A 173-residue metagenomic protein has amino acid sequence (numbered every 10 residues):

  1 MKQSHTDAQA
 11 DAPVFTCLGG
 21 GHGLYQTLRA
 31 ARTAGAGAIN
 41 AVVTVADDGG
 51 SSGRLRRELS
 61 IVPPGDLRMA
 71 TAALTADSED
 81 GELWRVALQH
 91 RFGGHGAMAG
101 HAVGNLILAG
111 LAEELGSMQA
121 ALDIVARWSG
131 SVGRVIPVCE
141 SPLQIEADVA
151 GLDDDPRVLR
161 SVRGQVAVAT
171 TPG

Functional and structural regions predicted by a protein language model:
K2-C17, R29-R32, A36-G37, A41 (+1 more regions): Non-transmembrane, aqueous-exposed alpha-helical and coiled segments at domain scale
L18-H22: Glycine-rich beta-strand-to-loop/alpha-helix junction loops that act as flexible
G23-L28: Short glycine/serine/threonine-rich phosphate/pyrophosphate-binding segments that cradle anionic phosphate groups
T44-G173: Electropositive, gly/pro-rich neighborhoods at or near active sites that engage anionic ligands
